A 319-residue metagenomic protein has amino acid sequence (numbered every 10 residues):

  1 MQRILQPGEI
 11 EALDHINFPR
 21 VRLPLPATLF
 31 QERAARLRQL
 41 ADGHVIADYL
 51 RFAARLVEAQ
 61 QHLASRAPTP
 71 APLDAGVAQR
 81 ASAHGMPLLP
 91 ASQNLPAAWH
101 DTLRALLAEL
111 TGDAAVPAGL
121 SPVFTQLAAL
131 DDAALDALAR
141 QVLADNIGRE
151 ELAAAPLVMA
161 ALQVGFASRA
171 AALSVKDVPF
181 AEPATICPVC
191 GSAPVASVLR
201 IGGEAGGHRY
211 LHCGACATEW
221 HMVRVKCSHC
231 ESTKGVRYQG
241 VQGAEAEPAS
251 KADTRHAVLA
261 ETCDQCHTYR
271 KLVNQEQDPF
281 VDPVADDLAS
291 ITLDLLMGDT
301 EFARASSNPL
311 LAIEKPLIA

Functional and structural regions predicted by a protein language model:
M1-A35, Q39-A78, Q265-Y269, V273-A319: Charged, low-complexity interaction segments
M1-Q6, E11, F18, L25-T28 (+7 more regions): Short, flexible coil/linker segments at or flanking structured domains
G8, G43, G76, G85 (+10 more regions): Residue-identity detector for glycine
D14-S174: N-terminal alpha-helical interaction blocks
A170-G298: Cys/His-clustered metal-coordination modules, chiefly Zn-binding fingers
